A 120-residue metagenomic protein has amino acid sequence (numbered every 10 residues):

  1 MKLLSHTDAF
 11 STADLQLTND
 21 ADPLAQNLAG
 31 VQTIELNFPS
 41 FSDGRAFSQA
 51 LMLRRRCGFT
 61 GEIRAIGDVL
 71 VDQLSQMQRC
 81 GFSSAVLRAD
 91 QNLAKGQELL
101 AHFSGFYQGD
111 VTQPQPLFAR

Functional and structural regions predicted by a protein language model:
M1-N19, Q26-A29, L99-A101, Q108-Q113 (+1 more regions): Phosphate/adenylate-binding glycine loop and adjacent helical scaffold
D14-L53: Glycine/Thr-rich beta-alpha phosphate-binding loop at enzyme active sites
L24-Q26, L70-S84: Catalytic cores of alpha/beta
T33-E35, E62-R64, S84: Structural preference for beta-strand elements that scaffold enzyme active sites
S40-S42, V69, Q91: Active-site-proximal loop/turn and secondary-structure-junction residues that shape catalytic pockets, frequently
F59, C80, Y107, V111-T112: Acyl-donor (CoA/ACP) binding surface of acyl/acetyltransferases
I63-V71: Glycine-rich beta-to-alpha transition loops that act as phosphate-gripper elements at the mouths of alpha/beta enzyme
F82-L100: Glycine-rich phosphate-binding active-site loops on the catalytic face of alpha/beta enzymes
